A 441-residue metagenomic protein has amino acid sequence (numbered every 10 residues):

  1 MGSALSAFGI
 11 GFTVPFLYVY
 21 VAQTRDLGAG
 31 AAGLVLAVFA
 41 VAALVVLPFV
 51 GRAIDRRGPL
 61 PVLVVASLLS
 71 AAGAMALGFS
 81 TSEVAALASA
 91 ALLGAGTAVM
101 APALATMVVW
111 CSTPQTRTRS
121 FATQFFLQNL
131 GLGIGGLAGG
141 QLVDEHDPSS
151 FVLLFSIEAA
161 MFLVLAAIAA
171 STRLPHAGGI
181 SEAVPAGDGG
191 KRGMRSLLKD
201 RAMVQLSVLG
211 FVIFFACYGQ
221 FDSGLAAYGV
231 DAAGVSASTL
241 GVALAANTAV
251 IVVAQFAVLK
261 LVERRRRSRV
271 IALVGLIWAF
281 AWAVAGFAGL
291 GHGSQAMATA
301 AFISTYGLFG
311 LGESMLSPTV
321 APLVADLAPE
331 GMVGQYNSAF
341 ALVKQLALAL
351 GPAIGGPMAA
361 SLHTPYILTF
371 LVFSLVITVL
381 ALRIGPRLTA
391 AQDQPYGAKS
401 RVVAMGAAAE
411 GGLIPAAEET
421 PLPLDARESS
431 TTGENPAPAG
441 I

Functional and structural regions predicted by a protein language model:
M1-A40, V204-L244: Helix-loop boundary and gating motifs at the non-cytosolic
I10, L92-L104, T305-V320: Core transmembrane helices of Major Facilitator Superfamily
D26, G58, F79-V84, A288-G289: Helix-breaking motifs and short loop linkers at transmembrane-helix boundaries and internal kinks in secondary membrane
V46-G58, V143, V253-S268, A359: Helix-to-loop junctions at the C-terminal end of transmembrane segments in multipass secondary transporters
P61-A76, R269-V284: Structural signature of the two symmetry-related core transmembrane helices
S89-Q128: Cytoplasmic helix-loop-helix junction between adjacent transmembrane helices in 12-TM secondary transporters
G140, A160-S181, L380-G385: C-terminal membrane-cytosol helix-exit motif in multi-pass small-molecule transporters
L174-L209, K399-A416: Juxtamembrane intracellular "pre-TM" segments in multi-pass secondary transporters
